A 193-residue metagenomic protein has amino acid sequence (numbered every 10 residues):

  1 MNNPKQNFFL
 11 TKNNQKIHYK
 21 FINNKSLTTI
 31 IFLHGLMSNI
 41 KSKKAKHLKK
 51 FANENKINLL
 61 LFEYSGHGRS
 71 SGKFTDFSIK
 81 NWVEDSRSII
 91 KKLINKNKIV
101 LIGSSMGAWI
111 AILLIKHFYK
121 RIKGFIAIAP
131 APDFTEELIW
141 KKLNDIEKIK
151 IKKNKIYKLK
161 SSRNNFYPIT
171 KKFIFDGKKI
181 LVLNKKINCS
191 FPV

Functional and structural regions predicted by a protein language model:
M1-N24: N-terminal cap/lid segment of alpha/beta-hydrolase-fold proteins
L27-G35: Short beta-strand element of the alpha/beta-hydrolase
M37-K49: The serine-hydrolase catalytic nucleophile loop
K49-S71: Conserved alpha/beta-hydrolase
G68-L93: Catalytic nucleophile-loop/oxyanion-hole region of alpha/beta-hydrolase and closely related hydrolase-like folds
L101-G103, I128: Short beta-strand immediately N-terminal to the catalytic nucleophile in serine-hydrolase-like folds
G103-A111: Gly/Ala-rich beta-loop-alpha elbow adjacent to hydrolase catalytic centers
W109, R121-V193: The alpha/beta-hydrolase serine catalytic core
